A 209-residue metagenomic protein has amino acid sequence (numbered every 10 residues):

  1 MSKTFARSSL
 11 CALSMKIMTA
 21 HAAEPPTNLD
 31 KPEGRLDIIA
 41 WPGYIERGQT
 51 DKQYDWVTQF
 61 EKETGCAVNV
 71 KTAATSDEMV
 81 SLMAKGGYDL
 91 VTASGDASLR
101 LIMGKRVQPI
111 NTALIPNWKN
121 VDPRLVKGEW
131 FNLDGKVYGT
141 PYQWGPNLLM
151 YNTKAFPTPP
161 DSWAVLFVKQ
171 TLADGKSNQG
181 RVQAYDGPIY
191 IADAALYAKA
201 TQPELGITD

Functional and structural regions predicted by a protein language model:
M1, M15-M18, M79, M83 (+2 more regions): Detector for methionine-enriched segments
M1-R35: Short, low-complexity disordered leader/linker segments with a strong preference for bacterial N-terminal type II
K3, M15, T58, G128-E129: Short non-domain terminal segments
S9, D30, F60-K62, P141 (+1 more regions): A generic structural signal for short, solvent-exposed coil/turn residues that cap or connect secondary-structure
L10-A12, A20-A23, T64, G139-P141 (+2 more regions): Small-side-chain structural scaffolding
A23-L101: Early extracytoplasmic/lumenal segment of secretory-pathway proteins
I45-D51, G87, T92-D209: Extracytoplasmic ligand-binding site segments that recognize negatively charged/polar headgroups
